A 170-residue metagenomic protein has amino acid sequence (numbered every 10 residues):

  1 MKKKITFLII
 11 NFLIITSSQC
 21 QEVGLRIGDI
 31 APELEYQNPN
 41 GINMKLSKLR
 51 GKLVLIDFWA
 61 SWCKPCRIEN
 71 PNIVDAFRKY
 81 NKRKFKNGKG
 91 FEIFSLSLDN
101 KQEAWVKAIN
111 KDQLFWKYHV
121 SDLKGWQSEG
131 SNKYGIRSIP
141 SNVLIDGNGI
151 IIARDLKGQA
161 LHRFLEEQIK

Functional and structural regions predicted by a protein language model:
M1-L25, K170: Bacterial Sec-dependent N-terminal signal peptides
Q19-S47, E166: N-terminal "domain-start" segment that seeds a small globular fold
Q37, F94, D99, V106-P140 (+1 more regions): Short, internal strand/loop/helix patches that form the active-site neighborhood or redox-interaction surface
L53-V54, F91, P140: Alpha/beta-hydrolase fold active-site loops
F58-D75: Conserved redox-active cysteine motifs that mediate thiol-disulfide chemistry, especially di-cysteine Cys-X(1-2)-Cys
R78-G88: Alpha-helix termini
I139, L144-K170: Thiol-/selenol-based redox modules, centered on thioredoxin-like and closely related oxidoreductase domains
